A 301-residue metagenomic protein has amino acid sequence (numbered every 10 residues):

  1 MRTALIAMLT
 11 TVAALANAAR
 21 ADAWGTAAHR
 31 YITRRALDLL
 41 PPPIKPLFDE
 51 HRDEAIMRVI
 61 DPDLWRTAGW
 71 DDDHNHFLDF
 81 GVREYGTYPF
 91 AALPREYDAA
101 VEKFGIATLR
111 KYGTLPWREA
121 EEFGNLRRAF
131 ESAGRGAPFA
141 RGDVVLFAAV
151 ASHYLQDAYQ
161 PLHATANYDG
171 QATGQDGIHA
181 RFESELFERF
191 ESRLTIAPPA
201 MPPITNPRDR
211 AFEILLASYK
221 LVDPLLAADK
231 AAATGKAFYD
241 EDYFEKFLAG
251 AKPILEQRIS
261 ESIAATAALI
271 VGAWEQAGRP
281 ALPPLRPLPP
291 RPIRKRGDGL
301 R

Functional and structural regions predicted by a protein language model:
M1-A4: Positively charged n-region of N-terminal signal peptides that target proteins for export
I6-A16: Bacterial N-terminal signal peptides
A19-V150, P161-S260, A264-R301: N-terminal, motif-rich segments that launch catalysis or mediate targeting to/interaction with membranes, typified by
Q156-D157: Short, contiguous alpha-helical
